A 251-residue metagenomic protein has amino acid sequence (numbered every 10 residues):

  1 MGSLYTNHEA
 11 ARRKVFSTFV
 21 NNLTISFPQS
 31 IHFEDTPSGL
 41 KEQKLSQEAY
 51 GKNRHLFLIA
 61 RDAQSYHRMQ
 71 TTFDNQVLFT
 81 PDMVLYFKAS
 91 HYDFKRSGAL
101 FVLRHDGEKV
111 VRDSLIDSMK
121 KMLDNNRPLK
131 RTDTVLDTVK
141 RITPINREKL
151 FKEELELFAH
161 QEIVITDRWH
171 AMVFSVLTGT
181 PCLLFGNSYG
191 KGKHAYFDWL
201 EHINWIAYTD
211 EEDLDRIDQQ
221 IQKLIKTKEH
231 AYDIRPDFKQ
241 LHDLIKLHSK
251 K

Functional and structural regions predicted by a protein language model:
M1-K251: Active-site anion-handling motifs in enzyme catalytic cores
